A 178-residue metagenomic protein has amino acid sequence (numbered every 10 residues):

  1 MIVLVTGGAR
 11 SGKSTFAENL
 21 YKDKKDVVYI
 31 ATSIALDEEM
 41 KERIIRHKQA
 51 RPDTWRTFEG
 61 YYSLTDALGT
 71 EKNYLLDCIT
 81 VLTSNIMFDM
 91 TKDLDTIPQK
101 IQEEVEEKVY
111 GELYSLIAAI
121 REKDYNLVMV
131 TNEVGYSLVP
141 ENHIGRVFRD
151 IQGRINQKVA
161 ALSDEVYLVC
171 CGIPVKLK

Functional and structural regions predicted by a protein language model:
I2-G69: Conserved P-loop
L4, L75, V128-V130: Structural motif
S14-F16, E39-M40, A67, N85-I86 (+2 more regions): Short glycine-/acidic-enriched loop or helix-start segments at secondary-structure transitions that form or flank
A17, H47, L75, N132 (+1 more regions): Residue-level signal for inorganic ion chemistry
V27, Y74, V166-Y167: Short, well-ordered beta-strand core segments
I34-D37, T80-L82, V134-Y136, I173-V175: Conserved nucleotide-binding/hydrolysis micro-motifs of P-loop NTPases
T54-K108: Helix-adjacent hinge/juxtasegments
F88-K178: Replace "adjacent to P-loop NTPase cores in ATP/GTP-dependent enzymes" with "adjacent to NTP-binding cores
